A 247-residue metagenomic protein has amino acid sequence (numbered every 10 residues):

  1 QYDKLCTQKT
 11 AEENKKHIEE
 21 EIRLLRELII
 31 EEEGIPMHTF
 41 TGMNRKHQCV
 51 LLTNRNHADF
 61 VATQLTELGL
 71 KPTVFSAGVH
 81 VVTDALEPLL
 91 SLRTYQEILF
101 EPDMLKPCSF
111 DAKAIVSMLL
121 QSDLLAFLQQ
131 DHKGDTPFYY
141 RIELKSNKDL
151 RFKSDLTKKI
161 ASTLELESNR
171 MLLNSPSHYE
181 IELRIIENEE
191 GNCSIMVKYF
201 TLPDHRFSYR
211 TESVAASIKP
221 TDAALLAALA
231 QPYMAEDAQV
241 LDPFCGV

Functional and structural regions predicted by a protein language model:
Q1-R26: Alpha-helical protein-protein interaction scaffolds
I30-P176: Non-catalytic nucleic-acid substrate-recognition regions in nucleic-acid-modifying enzymes
V79-H80, G191-I195: Hydrophobic residues embedded in beta-strands of well-ordered beta-sheets
F152, R206-Y209, A238: A short secondary-structure junction signal
N169-R184, V240-F244: Short, surface-exposed recognition loops or helix-turn segments adjacent to catalytic cores
I186-E190: Short beta-strand micro-motifs enriched in acidic
C193-K219: Class I SAM-dependent transferase core
I218-V247: Conserved S-adenosyl-L-methionine
